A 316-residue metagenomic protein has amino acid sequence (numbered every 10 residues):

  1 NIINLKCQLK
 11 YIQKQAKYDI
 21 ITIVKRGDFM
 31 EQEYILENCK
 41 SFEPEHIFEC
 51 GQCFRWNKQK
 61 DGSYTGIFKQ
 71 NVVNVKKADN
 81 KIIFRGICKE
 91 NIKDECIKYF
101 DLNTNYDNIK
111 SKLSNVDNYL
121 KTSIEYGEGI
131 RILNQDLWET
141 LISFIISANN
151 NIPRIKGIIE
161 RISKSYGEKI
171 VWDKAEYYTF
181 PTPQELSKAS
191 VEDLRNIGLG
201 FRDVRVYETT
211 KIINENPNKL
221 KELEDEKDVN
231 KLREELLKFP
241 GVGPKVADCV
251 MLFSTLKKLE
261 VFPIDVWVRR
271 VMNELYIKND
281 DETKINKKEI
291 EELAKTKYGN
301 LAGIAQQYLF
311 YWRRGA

Functional and structural regions predicted by a protein language model:
N1: Catalytic core segments in nucleotide and nucleic-acid processing enzymes
N4, Y11-Q13, K17-T22, R26: Short, positively charged and aromatic/hydrophobic N-terminal segments
I20-A316: HhH-family (HhH-GPD) DNA N-glycosylase catalytic core used in base-excision repair
